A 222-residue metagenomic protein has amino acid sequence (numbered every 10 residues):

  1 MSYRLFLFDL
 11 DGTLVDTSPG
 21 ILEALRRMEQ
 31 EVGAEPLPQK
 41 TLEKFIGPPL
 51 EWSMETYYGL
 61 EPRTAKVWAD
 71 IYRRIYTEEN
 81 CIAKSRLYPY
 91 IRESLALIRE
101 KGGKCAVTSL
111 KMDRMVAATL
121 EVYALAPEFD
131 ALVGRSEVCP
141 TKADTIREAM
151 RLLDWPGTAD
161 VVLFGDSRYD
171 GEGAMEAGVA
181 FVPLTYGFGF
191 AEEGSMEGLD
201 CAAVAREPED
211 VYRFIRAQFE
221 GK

Functional and structural regions predicted by a protein language model:
M1-K44, Y58: Active-site neighborhood of HAD-like aspartate-dependent phosphohydrolases
L5, A143-G171: Conserved Lys-Pro-Asp/Glu-containing loop-to-beta segment of HAD-superfamily phosphomonoesterases, centered on
E35, A126-D130, P156, A202: Conserved H-loop
I46-E79, P89-R92, A96-L97: A metal-dependent, Asp-based hydrolase signature
E78-V107, D113-A117, A143: Short, acidic loop-to-helix structural element flanking the phosphoryl-transfer center in phosphate-processing enzymes
E100-G103, L153-A159, Q218-F219: Glycine-rich phosphate-binding loop signature in dinucleotide/nucleotide-binding domains
A126-P140, D160: A short, structured active-site edge motif that brings together acidic residues
L163-A203: Acidic, Mg2+-coordinating phosphoryl-transfer loop and its flanking beta/alpha structural elements, shared across
